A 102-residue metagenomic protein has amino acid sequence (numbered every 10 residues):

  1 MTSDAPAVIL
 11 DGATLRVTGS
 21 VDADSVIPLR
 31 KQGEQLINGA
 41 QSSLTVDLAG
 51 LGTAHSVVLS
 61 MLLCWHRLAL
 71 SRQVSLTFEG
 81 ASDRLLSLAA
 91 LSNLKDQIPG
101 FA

Functional and structural regions predicted by a protein language model:
M1-A54, C64-A102: STAS-like cytosolic regulatory interaction modules
